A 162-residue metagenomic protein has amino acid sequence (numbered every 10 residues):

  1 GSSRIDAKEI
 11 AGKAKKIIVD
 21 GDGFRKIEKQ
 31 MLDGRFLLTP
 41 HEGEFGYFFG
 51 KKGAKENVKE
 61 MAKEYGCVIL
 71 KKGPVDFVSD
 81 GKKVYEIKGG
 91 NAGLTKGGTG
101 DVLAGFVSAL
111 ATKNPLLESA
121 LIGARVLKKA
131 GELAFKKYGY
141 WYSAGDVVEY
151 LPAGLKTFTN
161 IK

Functional and structural regions predicted by a protein language model:
G1-G89, K156-N160: Glycine-rich phosphate/dinucleotide-binding loop and adjoining beta-alpha-beta core of small-molecule
G1-S3, A111, K129: Glycine-rich phosphate/diphosphate-binding loops and the adjacent beta-loop-alpha structural elements that coordinate
G43-E44, V75, N91-G93, A124-A130: Acidic, glycine-rich active-site loops and adjacent beta-strand->loop/helix elements that engage anionic groups
G50-E56, N114-L121, G139-Y142: Short, charged, surface-exposed loops that flank catalytic or proteolytic processing sites
E86-G98: Short pre-catalytic strand/loop immediately N-terminal to key active-site residues, enriched for Gly-Thr
K96-V126: Short, small-residue alpha-helix embedded
K129-K162: Charged C-terminal helix
